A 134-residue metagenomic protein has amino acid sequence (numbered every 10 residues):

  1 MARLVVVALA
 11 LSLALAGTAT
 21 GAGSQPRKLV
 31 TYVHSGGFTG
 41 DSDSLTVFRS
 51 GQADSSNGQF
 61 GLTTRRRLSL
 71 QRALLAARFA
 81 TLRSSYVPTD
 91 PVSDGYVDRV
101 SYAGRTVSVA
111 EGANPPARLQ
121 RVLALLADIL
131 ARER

Functional and structural regions predicted by a protein language model:
M1-L4, L9: Positively charged n-region of N-terminal signal peptides that target proteins for export
L4-V5, G17-S35, R65-R66, A73 (+1 more regions): Short, well-ordered, aromatic-rich surface patches in folded extracellular/luminal domains
L9-G17: Hydrophobic core
T39-S44, S93-G95: Short, surface-exposed coil-to-beta transition loops
L45-G58, A103-V107: Acidic/histidine-rich, surface-exposed loop or edge segments in extracytoplasmic proteins
A53-R83: A short-motif feature that recognizes glycine-rich, charge-decorated loops that bind or process nucleotide phosphates
